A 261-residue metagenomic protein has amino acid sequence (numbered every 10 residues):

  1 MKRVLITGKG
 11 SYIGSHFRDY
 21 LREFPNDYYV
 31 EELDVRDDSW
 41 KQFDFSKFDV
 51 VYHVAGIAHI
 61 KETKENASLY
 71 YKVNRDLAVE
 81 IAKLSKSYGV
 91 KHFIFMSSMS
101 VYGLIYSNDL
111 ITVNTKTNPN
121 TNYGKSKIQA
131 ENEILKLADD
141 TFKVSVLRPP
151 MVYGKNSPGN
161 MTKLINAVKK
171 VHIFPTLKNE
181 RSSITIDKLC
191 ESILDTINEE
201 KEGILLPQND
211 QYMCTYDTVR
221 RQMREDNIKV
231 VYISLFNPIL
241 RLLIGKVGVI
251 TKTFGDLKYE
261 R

Functional and structural regions predicted by a protein language model:
R3-L21: N-terminal Rossmann NAD(P)H-binding glycine-rich loop of SDR-like oxidoreductase domains
W40-D76, E80-L84, V101-L104: NAD(P)H-binding glycine-rich loop region in Rossmannoid oxidoreductase-like domains and their noncatalytic homologs
A58-K61, M99-G103, T117, P150-Y153 (+1 more regions): Active-site segment of SDR-like NAD(P)-dependent oxidoreductases
T63, N166-I184, K188, T196 (+1 more regions): A conserved pocket-lining segment of Rossmann-fold NAD(P)-dependent short-chain dehydrogenase/reductase
Y71-A78, I94-S97, S126-K127, S182: Short alpha-helix in the Rossmann-fold core of NAD(P)-dependent oxidoreductases
K72, S107-V152, I173: Catalytic helix-loop patch of NAD(P)-dependent Rossmann-fold dehydrogenases
V79-N122, S145: Conserved Rossmann-fold NAD(P)-dependent oxidoreductase catalytic core, especially the SDR/UDP-sugar
S192-K252: Mid/C-terminal beta-alpha module of Rossmann-like enzyme folds, strongest in SDR-family dehydrogenases/epimerases
